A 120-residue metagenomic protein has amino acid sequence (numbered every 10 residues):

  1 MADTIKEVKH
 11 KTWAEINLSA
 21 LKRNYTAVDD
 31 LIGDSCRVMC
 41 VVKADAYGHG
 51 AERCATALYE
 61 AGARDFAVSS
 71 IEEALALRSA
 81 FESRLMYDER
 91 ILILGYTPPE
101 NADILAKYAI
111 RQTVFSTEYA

Functional and structural regions predicted by a protein language model:
M1-E7: N-terminal amphipathic/basic leader segments beginning at the initiator methionine
V8, T12-E15, A20-R23, D34-A120: Active-site-proximal beta-alpha core segment in soluble small-molecule metabolic enzymes
L31: Conserved PLP-enzyme active-site core in the AAT-like
